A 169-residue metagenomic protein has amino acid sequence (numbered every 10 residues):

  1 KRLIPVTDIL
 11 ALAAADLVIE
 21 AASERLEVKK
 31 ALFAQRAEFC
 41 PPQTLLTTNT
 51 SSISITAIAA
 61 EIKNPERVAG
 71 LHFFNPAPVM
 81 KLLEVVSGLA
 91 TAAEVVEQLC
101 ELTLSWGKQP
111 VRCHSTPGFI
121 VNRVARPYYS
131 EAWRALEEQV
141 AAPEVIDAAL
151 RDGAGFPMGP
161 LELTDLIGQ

Functional and structural regions predicted by a protein language model:
K1, D165-Q169: Short, intrinsically disordered, charge-balanced linker/junction segments flanking boundaries in proteins
K1-D16, R25-E27, A31: Conserved N-terminal Rossmann-fold NAD(P) cofactor-binding segment
I4, I19, A69-L71, V111: Hydrophobic/aromatic beta-strand patches that form the interior of the parallel beta-sheet core in alpha/beta enzyme
T7, T48-T50, H114: Short loop/edge segments at beta-strand edges and connector loops that shape dinucleotide/nucleotide cofactor-binding
I19-E20, T48: Redox-cofactor binding/interface segments in oxidoreductases and associated redox assembly factors
R25-L102: Rossmann-fold NAD(P)-binding glycine/threonine-rich loop
N64, V85-T116, R126-M158: Internal alpha-helical scaffold of NAD(P)-dependent oxidoreductase catalytic cores
L161-E162: Short, charge-rich amphipathic alpha-helical segments embedded in non-transmembrane helical bundles/solenoids
